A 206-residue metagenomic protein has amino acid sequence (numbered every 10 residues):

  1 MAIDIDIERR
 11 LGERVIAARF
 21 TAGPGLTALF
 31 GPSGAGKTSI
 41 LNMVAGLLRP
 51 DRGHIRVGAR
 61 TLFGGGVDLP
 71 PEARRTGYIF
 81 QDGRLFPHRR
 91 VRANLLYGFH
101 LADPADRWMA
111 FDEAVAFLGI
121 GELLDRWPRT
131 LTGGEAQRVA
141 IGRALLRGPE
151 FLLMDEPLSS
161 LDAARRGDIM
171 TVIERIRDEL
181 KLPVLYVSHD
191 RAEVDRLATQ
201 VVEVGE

Functional and structural regions predicted by a protein language model:
R60-G64, D106-L123, E174-R175: Conserved ABC ATPase "signature" region
L62-Y78, L101: ABC ATPase NBD coupling module
R89-W108, F117: ABC-type ATPase nucleotide-binding domains, specifically the catalytic core motifs of the NBD
W127-L131, E135: Conserved ABC ATPase signature
L146-E150: A short, proline-enriched helix->beta-strand linker immediately N-terminal to the Walker B motif in ABC-type P-loop
L152-E156: Catalytic Walker B motif of ABC-type/P-loop ATPase nucleotide-binding domains
K181-V187: Conserved H-loop
